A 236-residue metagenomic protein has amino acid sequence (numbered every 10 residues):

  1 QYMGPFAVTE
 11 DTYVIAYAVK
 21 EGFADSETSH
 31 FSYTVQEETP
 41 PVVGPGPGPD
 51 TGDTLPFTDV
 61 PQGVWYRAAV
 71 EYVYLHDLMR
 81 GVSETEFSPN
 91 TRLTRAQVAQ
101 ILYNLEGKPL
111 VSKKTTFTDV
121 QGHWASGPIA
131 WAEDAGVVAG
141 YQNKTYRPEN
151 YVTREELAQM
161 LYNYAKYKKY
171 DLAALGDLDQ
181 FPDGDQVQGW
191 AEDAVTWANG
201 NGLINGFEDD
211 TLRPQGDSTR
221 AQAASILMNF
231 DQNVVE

Functional and structural regions predicted by a protein language model:
Q1-P40: Short, compositionally stereotyped local motifs that mark structural "simplifiers"
V8, A99, A158: IQ-motif-like calmodulin-binding regions
A16, Y33, V70-V73, A132: Extracellular/surface recognition and adhesion modules
Q36-R67, R80-P128, A135-E155, N163-E192 (+2 more regions): Feature responds to low-complexity, polar/acidic, surface-exposed segments characteristic of secreted/exported proteins
V195: Catalytic cores of secreted/periplasmic or lumenal enzymes
